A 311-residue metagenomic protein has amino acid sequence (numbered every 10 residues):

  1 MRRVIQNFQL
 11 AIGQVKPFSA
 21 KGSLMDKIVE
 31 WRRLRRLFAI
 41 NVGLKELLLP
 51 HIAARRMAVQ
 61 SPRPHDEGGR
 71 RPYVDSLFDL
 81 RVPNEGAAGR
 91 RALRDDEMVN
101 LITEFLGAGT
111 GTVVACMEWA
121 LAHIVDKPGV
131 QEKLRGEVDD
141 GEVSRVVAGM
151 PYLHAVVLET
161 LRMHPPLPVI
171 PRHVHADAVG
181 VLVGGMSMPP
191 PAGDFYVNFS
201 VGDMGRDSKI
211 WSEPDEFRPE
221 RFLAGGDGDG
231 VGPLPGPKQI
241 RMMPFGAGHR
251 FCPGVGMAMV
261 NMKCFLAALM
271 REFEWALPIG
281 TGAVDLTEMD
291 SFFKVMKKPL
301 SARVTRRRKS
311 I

Functional and structural regions predicted by a protein language model:
R2-A54, F78, S301-R308: Cytochrome P450 catalytic-domain helical core, especially the substrate-recognition surface and oxygen-activation
V4-Q6, D139-E142, P237-I311: Cytochrome P450 proximal C-terminal region
I40-M117, R145, M150, R172 (+1 more regions): Conserved cytochrome P450 catalytic core segment spanning the I/J/K helices
E46, V143-M186, S208: Conserved cytochrome P450 K-helix E-x-x-R motif and the immediately C-terminal K′/meander segment
Q60-E67, V143-P151, G185-M188, R250-G256 (+1 more regions): Conserved, non-catalytic sequence blocks in retroelement Pol enzymes and Pol-derived host proteins
T112-Q131, R135-E137, G256-F273: Cytochrome P450 catalytic-core helices
P191-D194: Loop/turn positions that initiate beta-strands
F199-G232: Conserved cytochrome P450 K-helix/beta-meander segment immediately N-terminal to the heme-binding cysteine loop
